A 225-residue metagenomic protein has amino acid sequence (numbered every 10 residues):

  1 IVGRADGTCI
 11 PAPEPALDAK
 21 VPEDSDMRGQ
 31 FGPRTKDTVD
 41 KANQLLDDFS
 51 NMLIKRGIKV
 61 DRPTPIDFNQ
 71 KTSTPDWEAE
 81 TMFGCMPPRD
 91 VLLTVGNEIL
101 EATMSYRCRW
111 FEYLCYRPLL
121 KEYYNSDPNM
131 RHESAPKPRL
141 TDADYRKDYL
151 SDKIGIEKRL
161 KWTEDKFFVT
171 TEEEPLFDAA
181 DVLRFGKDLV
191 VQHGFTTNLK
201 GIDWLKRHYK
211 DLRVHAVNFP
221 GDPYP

Functional and structural regions predicted by a protein language model:
I1-P225: The feature marks the mature, well-folded catalytic cores of soluble enzymes
